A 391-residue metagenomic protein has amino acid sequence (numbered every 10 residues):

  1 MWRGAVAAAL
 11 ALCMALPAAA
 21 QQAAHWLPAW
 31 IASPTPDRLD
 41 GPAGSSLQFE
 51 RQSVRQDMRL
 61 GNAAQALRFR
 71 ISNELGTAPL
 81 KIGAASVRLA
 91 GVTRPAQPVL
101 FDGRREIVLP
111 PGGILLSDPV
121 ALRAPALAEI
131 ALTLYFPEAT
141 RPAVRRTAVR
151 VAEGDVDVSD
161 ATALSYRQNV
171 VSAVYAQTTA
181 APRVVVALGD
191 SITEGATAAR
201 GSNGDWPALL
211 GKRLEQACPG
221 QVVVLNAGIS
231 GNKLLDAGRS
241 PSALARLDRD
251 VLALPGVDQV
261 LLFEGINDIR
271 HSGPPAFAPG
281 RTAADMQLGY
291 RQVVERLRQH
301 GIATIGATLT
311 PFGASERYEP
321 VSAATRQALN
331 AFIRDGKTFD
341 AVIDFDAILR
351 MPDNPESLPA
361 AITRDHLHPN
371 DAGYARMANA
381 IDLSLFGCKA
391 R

Functional and structural regions predicted by a protein language model:
M1-V6: Bacterial N-terminal signal peptides that target proteins for export
A11, A15, A20-L188, A198-R200 (+2 more regions): N-terminal secretory targeting modules
W30, E50-Q56, R88, L164-A173 (+3 more regions): Conserved SGNH/GDSL esterase-like catalytic core that processes O-acyl groups on lipids and polysaccharides
L188-D190, A307, I343: Active-site flanking residues adjacent to catalytic metal/cofactor-binding acidic residues
R270-S272, L309-R391: Catalytic His-Asp segment of secreted/periplasmic serine-dependent ester chemistry enzymes
Y290-G301: Surface-exposed amphipathic alpha-helices with a cationic face
